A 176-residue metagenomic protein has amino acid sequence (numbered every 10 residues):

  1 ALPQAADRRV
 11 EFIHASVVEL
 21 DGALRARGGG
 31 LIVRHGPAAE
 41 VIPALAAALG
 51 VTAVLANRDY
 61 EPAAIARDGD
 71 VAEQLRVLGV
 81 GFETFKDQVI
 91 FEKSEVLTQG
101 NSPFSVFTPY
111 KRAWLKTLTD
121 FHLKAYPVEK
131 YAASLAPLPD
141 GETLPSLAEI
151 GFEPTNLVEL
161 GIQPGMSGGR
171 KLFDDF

Functional and structural regions predicted by a protein language model:
A1-H122: Trp/Phe/Arg-rich N-terminal binding region typifying the photolyase-homology
S102-F176: Glycine/tryptophan-enriched, flexible segments
